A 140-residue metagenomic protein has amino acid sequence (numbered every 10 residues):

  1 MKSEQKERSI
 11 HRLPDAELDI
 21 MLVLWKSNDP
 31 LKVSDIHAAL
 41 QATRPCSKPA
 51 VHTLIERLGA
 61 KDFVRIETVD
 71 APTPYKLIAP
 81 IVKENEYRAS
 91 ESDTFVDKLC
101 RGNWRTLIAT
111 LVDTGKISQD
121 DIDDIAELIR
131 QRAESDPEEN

Functional and structural regions predicted by a protein language model:
M1-M21, S27, K83, R101 (+1 more regions): Short alpha-helical segments that sit at the start of domains
L13-A16, V69-S90: Short, cationic-aromatic polyanion-contact patches
L18-V23, D35, T106: Pre-recognition alpha-helix immediately N-terminal to the DNA-recognition helix within helix-turn-helix or winged-helix
P30-A39: Short acidic, hydrophobic short linear motifs in intrinsically disordered regions
A38-S47: Short helix-coil junctions and helix-kink-helix linkers
H52-E56: Short, hydrophobic-biased segments on the C-terminal half of alpha helices that form "recognition helices"
D62: Glycine-centered, phosphate/nucleic-acid-interacting loop/turn motifs that mediate DNA/RNA or nucleotide
Y87-E134: Amphipathic alpha-helical dimerization/coiled-coil segments that flank or bridge DNA-binding/regulatory modules
